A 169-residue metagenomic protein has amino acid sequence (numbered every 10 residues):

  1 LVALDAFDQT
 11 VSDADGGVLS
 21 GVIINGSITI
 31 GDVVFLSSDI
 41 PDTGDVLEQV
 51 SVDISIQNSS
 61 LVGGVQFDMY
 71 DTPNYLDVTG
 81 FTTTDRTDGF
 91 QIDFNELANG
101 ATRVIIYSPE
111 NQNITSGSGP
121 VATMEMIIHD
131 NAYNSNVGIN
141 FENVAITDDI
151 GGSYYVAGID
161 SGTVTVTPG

Functional and structural regions predicted by a protein language model:
L1-G169: Acidic, low-complexity intrinsically disordered segments
